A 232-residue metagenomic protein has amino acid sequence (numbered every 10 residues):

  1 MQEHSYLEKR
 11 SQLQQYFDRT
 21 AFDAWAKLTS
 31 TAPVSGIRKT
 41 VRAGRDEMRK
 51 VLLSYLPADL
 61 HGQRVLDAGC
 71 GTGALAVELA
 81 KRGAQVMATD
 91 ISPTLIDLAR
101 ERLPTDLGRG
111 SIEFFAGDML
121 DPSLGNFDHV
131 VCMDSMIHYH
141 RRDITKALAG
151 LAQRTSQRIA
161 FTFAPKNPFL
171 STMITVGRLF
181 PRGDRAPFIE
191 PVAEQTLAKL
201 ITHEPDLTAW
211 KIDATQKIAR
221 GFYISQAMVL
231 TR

Functional and structural regions predicted by a protein language model:
M1-Q2: Short, contiguous pre-domain boundary segments
S5-D59, T72-S123, R142-K146, G150 (+1 more regions): Class I (Rossmann-like) S-adenosyl-L-methionine-dependent methyltransferase catalytic domain, capturing the SAM-binding
Q63-G71: Conserved class I S-adenosyl-L-methionine
V131: A conserved beta-strand element that flanks and buttresses the S-adenosyl-L-methionine
D134-S135: Short catalytic micro-motifs in class I SAM-dependent methyltransferases
H138-H140: A short His-aromatic
R154-R158: Short glycine-dipeptide loop
